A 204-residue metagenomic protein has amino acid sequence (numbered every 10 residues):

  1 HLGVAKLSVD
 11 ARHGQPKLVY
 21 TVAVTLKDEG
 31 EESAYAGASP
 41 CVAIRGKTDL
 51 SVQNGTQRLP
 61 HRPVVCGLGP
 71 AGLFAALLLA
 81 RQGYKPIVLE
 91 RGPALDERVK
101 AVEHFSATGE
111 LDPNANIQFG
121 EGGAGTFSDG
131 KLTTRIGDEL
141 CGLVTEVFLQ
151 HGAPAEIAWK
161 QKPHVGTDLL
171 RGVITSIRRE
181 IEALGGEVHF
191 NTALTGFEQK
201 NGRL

Functional and structural regions predicted by a protein language model:
H1-L204: Residues forming the flavin
